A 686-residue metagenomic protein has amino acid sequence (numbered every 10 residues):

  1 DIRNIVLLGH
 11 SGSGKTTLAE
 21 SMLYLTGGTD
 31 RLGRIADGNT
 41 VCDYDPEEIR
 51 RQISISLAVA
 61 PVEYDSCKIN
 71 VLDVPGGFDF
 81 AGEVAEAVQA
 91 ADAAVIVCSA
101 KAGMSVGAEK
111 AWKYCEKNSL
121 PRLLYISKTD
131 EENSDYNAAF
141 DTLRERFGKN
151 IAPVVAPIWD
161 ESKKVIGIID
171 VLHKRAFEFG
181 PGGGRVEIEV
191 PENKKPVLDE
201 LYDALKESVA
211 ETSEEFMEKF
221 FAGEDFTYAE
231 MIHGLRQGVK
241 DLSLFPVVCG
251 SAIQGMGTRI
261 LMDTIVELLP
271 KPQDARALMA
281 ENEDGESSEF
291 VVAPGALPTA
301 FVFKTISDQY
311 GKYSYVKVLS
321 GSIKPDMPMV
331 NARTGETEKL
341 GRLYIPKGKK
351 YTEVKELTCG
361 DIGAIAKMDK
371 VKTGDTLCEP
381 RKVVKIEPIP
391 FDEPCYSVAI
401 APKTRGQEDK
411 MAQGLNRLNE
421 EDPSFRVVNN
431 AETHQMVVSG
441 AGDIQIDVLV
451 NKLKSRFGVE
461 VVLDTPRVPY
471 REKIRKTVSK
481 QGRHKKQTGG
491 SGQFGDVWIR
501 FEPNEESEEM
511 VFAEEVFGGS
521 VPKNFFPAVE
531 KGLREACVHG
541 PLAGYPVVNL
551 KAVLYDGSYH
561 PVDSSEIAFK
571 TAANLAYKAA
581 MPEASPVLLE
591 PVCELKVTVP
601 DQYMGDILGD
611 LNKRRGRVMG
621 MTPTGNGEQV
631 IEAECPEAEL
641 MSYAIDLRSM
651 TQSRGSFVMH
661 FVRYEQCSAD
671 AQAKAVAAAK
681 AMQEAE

Functional and structural regions predicted by a protein language model:
D1-E686: Structural and coupling elements of P-loop NTPases
